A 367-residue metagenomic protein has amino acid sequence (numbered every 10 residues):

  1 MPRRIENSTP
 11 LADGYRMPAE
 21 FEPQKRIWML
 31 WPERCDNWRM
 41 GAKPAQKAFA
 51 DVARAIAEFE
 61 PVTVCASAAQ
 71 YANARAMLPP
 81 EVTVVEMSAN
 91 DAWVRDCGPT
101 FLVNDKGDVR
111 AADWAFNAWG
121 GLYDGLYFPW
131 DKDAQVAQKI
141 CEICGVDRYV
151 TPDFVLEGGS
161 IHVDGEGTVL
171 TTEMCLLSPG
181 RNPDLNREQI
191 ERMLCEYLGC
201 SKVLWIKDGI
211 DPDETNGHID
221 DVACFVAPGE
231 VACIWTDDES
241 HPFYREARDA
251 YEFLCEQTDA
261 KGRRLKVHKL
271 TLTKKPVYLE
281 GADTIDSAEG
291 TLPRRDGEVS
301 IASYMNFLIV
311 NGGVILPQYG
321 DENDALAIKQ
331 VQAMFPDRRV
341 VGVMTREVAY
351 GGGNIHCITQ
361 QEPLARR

Functional and structural regions predicted by a protein language model:
M1-R367: Histidine/cysteine-enriched polar flanking segments
